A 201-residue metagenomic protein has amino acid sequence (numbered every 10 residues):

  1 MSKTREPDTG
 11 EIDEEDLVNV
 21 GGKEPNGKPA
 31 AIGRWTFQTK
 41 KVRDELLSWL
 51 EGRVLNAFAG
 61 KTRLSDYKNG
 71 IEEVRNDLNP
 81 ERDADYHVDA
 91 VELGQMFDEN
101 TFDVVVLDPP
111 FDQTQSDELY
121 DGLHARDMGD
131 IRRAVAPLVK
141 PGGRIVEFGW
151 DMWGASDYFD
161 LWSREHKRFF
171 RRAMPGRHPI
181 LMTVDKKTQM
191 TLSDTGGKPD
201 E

Functional and structural regions predicted by a protein language model:
M1-G70, M174-H178: S-adenosyl-L-methionine
G52, N100, P141-G142: Beta-strand-connecting loops/turns
G60, F111-D112, D151-G154: Short "lid" loop at the C-terminus of a central beta-strand within the Rossmann-like core of SAM-dependent
G60-E92: Class I SAM-dependent methyltransferase SAM/SAH-binding core
V91-L107, Q113: A short acidic, Gly/Pro-enriched loop at the edge of an enzyme's catalytic core that lines a small-molecule cofactor
G122-P141: A short glycine-rich, Lys/Arg-flanked "PGG" loop and its adjoining helix->strand segment in the class I
G142-G149: Conserved beta-strand signature within the Rossmann-like core of class I S-adenosyl-L-methionine
D151-E201: Class I S-adenosyl-L-methionine
